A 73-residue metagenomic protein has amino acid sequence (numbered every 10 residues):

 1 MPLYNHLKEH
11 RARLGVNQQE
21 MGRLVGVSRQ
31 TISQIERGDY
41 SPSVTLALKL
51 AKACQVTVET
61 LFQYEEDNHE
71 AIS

Functional and structural regions predicted by a protein language model:
N5-L24: Short basic helix-loop element that most often maps to the first helix and adjoining turn of HTH DNA-binding modules
L7, M21-G22, I32-I35, L61: Conserved hydrophobic/aromatic packing and binding residues within compact polymer-binding modules
A12, G26, R37, E66: Residue-level detection of the helix-turn-helix DNA-binding "recognition helix"
V27-S41: Recognition helix of helix-turn-helix/homeodomain-like DNA-binding domains that insert into the DNA major groove
T45-T60: DNA major-groove recognition helix of helix-turn-helix/homeodomain DNA-binding modules
F62-S73: Short, charged recognition helix plus adjacent turn of helix-turn-helix-like nucleic-acid-binding domains
